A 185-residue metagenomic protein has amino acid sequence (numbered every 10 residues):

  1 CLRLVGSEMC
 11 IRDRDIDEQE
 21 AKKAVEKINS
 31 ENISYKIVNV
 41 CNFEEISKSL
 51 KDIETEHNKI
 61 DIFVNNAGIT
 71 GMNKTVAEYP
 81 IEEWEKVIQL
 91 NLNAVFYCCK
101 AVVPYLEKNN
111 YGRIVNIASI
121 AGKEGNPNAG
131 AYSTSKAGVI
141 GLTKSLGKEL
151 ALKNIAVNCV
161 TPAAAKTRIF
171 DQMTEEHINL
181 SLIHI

Functional and structural regions predicted by a protein language model:
C1-G6, I11, I183-H184: Single conserved hydrophobic/aromatic residue that forms the stacking wall/gate of nucleotide- or nucleobase-binding
E18-Q19, I37-K48, I81: The beta1-alpha1 cofactor-binding region of Rossmann-like NAD(H)/NADP(H)-dependent oxidoreductases
K74-V76, E83-E85, F170, H177-S181: Substrate-binding pocket helix/loop in short-chain dehydrogenase/reductase
A77, E124-G130, L152-K153: Active-site loop immediately N-terminal to the catalytic Tyr-X3-Lys motif of short-chain dehydrogenase/reductase
A77-F96, Y111, V115, V139: Catalytic Tyr-X3-Lys loop
C99, S135, T143: Active-site helix of classical SDR
P104, K148-L152: Alpha-helical segment proximal to the catalytic Tyr-Lys
S119: Residue(s) in the substrate-gating loop at a strand-loop-helix junction that position the organic substrate next
